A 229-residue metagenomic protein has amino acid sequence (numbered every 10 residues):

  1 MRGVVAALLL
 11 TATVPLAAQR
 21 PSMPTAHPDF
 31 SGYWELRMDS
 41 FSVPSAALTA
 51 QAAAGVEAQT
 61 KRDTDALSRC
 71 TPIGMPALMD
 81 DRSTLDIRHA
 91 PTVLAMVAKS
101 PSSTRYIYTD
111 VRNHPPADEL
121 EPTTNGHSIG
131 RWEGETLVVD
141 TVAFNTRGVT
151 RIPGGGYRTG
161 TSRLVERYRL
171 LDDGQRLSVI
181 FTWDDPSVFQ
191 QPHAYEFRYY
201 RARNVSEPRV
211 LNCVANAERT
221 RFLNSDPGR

Functional and structural regions predicted by a protein language model:
M1-L8: Bacterial N-terminal signal peptides that target proteins for export
V5, A17-A18: Bacterial Sec-dependent N-terminal signal peptides
L8-L9, S225: Short, low-complexity polar/charged micro-motifs in intrinsically disordered terminal tails
A18-R229: PEST-like low-complexity, intrinsically disordered acidic/proline/serine-rich tracts that flank trafficking/processing
